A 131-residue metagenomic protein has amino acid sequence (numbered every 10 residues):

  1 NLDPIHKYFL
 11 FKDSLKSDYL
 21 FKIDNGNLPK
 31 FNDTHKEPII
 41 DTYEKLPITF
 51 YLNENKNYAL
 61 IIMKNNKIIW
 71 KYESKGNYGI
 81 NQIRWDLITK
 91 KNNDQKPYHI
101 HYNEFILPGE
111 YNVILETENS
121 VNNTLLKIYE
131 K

Functional and structural regions predicted by a protein language model:
N1-F31: Catalytic cores of secreted or luminal carbohydrate-active enzymes
D24, P29-N55, Q82-R84: Contiguous beta-strand segments within globular domains
T42, E54, N77, L107-P108: Surface-exposed loops/turns
P47-F50, N55-K67, K71: Beta-strand-rich binding/interaction modules
N57-A59, E110, N123: Exposed beta-strand and adjacent loop surfaces of beta-rich binding modules that mediate intermolecular recognition
I68-E104: Glycine-centered tight-turn motifs at strand-turn-strand junctions
N81, G109-L115: A short tyrosine-centered beta-strand micro-motif
L115-K131: C-terminal tail/sorting-segment detector
